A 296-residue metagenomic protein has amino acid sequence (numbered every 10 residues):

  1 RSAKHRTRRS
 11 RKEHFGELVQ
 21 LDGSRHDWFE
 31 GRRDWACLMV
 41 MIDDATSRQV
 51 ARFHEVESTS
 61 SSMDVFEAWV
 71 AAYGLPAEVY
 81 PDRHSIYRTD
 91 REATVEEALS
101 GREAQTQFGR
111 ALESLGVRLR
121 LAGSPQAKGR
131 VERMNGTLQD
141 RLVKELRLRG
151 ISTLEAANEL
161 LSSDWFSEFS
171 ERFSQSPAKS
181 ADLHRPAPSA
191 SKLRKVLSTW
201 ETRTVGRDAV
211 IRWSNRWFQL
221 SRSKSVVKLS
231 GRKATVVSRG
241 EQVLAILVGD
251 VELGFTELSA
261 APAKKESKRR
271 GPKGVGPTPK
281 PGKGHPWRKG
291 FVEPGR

Functional and structural regions predicted by a protein language model:
R1-D27, V95-E103, D182-L193: Basic, flexible linker segments flanking DNA-binding modules in nucleic acid-interacting mobile-element proteins
G16-L21, C37, R216, S230-R232: Short beta-strand or tight-loop elements that sit immediately N-terminal to catalytic metal-binding acidic residues
G23-A71, L75-I86, D90, R120-G123: A short, conserved beta-strand element enriched in hydrophobic/aromatic residues
A72, E113-S114, W213: Residues at alpha-helix termini
D90-A93, V131-R133: Short acidic, glycine/serine/threonine-rich loops at helix termini
G101, Q107-K179, L183-V196, T235 (+1 more regions): Charged alpha-helix within mobile-element recombinases
D164-R296: C-terminal, beta-rich DNA-binding module of retroviral/retroelements integrases
